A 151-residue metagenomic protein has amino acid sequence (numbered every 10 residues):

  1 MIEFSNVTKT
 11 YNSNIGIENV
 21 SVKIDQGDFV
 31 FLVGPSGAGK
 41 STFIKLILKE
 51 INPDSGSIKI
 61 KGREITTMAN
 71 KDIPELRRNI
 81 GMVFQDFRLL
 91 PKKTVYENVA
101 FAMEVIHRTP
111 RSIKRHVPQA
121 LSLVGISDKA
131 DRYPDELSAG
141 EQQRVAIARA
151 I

Functional and structural regions predicted by a protein language model:
V33-P35: The feature captures the beta-strand-to-loop junction immediately N-terminal to the Walker
L48: Helix-to-loop junction immediately C-terminal to a conserved catalytic motif
G56-E64: Conserved ABC transporter NBD signature motif
R63-E64, A100, E104, R111-K129: Conserved ABC ATPase "signature" region
I65-G81, H107-K114: ABC ATPase NBD coupling module
K92-F101: Short coil-to-helix segment of the ABC ATPase nucleotide-binding domain corresponding to the Q-loop/switch region
Y133-L137, E141-Q143: Conserved ABC ATPase signature
I147: Hydrophobic anchor residue at the start of the ABC signature
